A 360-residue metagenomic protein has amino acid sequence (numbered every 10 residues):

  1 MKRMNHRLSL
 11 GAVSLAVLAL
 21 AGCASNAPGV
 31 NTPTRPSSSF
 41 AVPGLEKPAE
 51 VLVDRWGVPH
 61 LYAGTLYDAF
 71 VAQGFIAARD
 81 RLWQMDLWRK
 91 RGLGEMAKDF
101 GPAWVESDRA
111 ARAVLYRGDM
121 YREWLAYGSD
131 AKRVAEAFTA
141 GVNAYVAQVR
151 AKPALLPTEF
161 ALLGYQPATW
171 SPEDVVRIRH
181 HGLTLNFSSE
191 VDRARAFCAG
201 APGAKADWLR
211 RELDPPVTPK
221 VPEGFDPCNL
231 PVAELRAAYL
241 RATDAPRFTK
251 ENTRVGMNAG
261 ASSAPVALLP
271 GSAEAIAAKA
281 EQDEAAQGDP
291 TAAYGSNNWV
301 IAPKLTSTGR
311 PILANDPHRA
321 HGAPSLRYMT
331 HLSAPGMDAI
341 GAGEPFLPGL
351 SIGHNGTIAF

Functional and structural regions predicted by a protein language model:
K2-V13: Bacterial N-terminal signal peptides that target proteins for export
A16-V17, V221: Residue-level signal for mature regions of secreted extracellular proteins and peptides
L20-G22: C-terminal motif of bacterial Sec signal peptides marking the signal peptidase cleavage site
N26-I312, P317, A323, G343 (+1 more regions): Substrate-recognition/specificity elements adjacent to catalytic centers across diverse enzyme folds
Q148, S333-M337: Secondary-structure transition/capping motifs at alpha-helix termini and the adjoining loop/turn into the next element
H318-L332: Short active-site loop/helix that positions an aromatic residue
G336-F360: Compact, glycine/acidic-enriched structural inserts
